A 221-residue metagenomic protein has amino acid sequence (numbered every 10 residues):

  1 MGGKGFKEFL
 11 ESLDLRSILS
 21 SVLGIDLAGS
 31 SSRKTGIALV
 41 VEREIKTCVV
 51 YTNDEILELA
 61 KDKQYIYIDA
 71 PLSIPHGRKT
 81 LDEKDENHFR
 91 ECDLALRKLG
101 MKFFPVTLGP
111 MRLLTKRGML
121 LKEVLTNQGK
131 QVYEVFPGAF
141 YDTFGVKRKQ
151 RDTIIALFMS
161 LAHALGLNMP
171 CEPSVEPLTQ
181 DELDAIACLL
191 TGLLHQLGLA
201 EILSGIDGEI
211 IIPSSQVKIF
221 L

Functional and structural regions predicted by a protein language model:
G2-L221: Phosphate- and other anionic-substrate recognition elements at nucleic-acid/protein interfaces
